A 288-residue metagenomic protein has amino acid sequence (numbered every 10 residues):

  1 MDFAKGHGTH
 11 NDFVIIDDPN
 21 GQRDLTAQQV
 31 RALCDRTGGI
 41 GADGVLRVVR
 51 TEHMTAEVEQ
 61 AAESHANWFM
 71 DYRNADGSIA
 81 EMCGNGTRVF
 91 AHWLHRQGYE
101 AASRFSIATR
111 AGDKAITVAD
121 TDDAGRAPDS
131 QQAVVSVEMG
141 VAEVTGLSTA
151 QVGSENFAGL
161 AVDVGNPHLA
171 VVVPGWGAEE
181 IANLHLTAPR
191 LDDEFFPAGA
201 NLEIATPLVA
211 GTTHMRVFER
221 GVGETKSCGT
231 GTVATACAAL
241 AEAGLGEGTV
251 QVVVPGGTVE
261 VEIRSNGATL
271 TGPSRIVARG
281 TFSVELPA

Functional and structural regions predicted by a protein language model:
M1-Q131, A170-A288: A glycine-rich beta-to-alpha transition motif near the start of alpha/beta enzyme domains, typified by
D123, G140-G159, H185-L186: Active-site glycine-rich loop that binds ribose-phosphate moieties when present
V141-E143, V164-H168, S274: Glycine-rich beta-alpha junction loops
Q151-E180: Internal active-site segments that recognize and position negatively charged phosphoryl groups and nucleotide moieties
